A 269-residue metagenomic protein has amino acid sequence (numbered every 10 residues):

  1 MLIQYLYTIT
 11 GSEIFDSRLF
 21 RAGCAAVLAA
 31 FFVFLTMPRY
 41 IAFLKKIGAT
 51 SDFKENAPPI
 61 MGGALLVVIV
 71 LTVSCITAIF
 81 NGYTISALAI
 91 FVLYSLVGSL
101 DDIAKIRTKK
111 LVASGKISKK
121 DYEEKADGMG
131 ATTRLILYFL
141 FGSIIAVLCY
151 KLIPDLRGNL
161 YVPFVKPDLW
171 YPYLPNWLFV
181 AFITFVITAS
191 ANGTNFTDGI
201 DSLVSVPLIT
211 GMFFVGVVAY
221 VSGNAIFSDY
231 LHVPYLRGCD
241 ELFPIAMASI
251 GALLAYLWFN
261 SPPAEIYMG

Functional and structural regions predicted by a protein language model:
M1-G269: "…together with the soluble PPM/PP2C metallo-phosphatase catalytic core" -> "…together with the soluble PPM/PP2C
